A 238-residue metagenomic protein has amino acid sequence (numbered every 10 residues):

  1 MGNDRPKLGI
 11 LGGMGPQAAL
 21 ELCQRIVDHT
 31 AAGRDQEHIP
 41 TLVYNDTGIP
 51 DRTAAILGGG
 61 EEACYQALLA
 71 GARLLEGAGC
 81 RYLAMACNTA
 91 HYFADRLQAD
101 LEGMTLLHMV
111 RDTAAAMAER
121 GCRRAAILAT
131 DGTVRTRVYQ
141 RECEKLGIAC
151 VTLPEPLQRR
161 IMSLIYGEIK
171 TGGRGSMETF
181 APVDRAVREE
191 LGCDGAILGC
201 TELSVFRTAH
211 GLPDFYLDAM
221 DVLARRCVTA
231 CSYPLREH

Functional and structural regions predicted by a protein language model:
M1-H238: Non-catalytic structural scaffold of enzyme domains
